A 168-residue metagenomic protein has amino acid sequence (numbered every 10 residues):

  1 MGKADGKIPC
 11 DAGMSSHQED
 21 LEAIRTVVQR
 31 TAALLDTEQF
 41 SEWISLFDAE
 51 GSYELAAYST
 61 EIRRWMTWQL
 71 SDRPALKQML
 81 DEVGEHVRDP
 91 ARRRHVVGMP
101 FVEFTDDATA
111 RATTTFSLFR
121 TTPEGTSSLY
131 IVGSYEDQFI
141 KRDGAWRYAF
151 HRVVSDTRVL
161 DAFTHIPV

Functional and structural regions predicted by a protein language model:
G2-A49: Short, low-complexity N-terminal intrinsically disordered segments enriched in polar/charged residues
G2-C10, R92-V96, F101-V168: A beta-strand edge to alpha-helix "cap/lid" segment located at domain peripheries
Q18, M66-L70, T126: Charge-dense, low-complexity intrinsically disordered segments
E22-T26, P74, Y130: A generic "alpha-helical surface" signal
T26, S41, S45, Q78 (+2 more regions): Replace "anionic and nucleotidyl ligands
R30-A33, E85-A91, P123-T126: Short helix-to-loop capping/linker segments positioned immediately adjacent to catalytic or ligand/cofactor-binding
T31, W43, L76, A112 (+1 more regions): Hydrophobic pocket/interface hotspot
D48-T115: A solvent-exposed, acidic/Ser-Thr-rich amphipathic alpha-helical stretch
